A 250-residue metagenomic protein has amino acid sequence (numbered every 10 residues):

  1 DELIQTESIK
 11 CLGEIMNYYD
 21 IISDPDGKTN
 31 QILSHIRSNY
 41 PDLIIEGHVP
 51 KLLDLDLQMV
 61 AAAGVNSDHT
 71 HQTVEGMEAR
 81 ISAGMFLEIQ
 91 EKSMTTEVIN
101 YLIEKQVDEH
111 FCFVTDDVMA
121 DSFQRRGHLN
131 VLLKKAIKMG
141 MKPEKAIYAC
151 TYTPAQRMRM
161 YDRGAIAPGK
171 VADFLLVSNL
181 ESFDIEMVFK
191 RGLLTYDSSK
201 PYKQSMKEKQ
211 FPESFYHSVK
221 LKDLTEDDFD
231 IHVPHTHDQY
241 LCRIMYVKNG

Functional and structural regions predicted by a protein language model:
E2-K10, D20-F113, Q124-K138, K142-K145 (+1 more regions): Histidine/acidic residue-rich metal-binding segments in metalloenzymes
E14: Conserved active-site carboxylates
N17, M119, L194: Short, glycine/acidic-enriched loop or turn micro-motifs at the edges of active sites
N17, M85, D197: Residue-level marker of positions within ordered structural domains that often coincide with functionally constrained
I22, D121, I185: Glycine/Thr-rich phosphate-binding loops of Rossmann-like dinucleotide-binding domains
T95, M119, S182-F183: Glycine-rich nucleotide phosphate-binding loop and flanking beta-alpha elements of Rossmann-like dinucleotide-binding
D116: Active-site glycine-centered loops adjacent to acidic/histidine catalytic or metal-binding residues that shape
Q124-G140, E144-G250: Active-site microenvironment of metallo-dependent hydrolases
